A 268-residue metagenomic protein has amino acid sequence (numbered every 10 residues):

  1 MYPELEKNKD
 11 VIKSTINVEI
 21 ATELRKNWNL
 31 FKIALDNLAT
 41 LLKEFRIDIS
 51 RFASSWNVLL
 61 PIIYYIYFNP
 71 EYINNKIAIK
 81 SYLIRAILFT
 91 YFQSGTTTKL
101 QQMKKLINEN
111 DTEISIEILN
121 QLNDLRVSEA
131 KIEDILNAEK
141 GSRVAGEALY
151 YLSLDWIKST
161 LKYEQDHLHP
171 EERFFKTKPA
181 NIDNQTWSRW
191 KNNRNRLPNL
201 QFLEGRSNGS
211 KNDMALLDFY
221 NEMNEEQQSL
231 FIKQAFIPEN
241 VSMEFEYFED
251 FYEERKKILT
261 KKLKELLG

Functional and structural regions predicted by a protein language model:
M1-L125: A cross-family structural signal marking well-folded subdomains
A39, I63, K80, D166-H169 (+4 more regions): Generic hydrophobic alpha-helical scaffold/packing signal
I73-N74, F174-T177, K211-D218, M243-E244: Short conserved micro-motifs at the rims of enzyme active sites and ligand-binding pockets
I87-R173, T177: Intrinsically disordered, low-complexity N-proximal targeting/linker segments that flank membranes
S159, R189-W190, G268: Extended, charge-rich low-complexity regions and/or helical-solenoid scaffolds
Y163, F175-G209: Short beta-strand-alpha-helix junction that forms the catalytic/metal-binding core of metal-dependent nuclease domains
K191-R194, S210-I237: Polybasic, low-complexity binding patches
S229-G268: C-terminal, well-folded lobe of enzymatic/effector domains
